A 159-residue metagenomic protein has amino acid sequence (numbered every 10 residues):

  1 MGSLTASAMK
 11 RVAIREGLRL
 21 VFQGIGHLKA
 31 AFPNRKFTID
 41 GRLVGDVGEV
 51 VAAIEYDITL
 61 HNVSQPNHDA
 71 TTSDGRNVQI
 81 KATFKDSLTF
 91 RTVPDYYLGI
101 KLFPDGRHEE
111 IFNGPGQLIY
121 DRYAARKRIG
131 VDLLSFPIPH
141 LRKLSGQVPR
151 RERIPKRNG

Functional and structural regions predicted by a protein language model:
M1-N67, T71-G159: Nucleic-acid endonuclease domains
